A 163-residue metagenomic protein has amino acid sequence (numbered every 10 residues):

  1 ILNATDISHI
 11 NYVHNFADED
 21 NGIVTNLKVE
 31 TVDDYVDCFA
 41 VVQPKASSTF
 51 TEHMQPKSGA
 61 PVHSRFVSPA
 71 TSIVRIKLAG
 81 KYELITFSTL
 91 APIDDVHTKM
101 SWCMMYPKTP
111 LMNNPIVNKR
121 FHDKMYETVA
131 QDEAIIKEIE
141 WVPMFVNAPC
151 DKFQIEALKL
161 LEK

Functional and structural regions predicted by a protein language model:
I1-K163: C-terminal catalytic domain of Rieske-type non-heme iron oxygenases
